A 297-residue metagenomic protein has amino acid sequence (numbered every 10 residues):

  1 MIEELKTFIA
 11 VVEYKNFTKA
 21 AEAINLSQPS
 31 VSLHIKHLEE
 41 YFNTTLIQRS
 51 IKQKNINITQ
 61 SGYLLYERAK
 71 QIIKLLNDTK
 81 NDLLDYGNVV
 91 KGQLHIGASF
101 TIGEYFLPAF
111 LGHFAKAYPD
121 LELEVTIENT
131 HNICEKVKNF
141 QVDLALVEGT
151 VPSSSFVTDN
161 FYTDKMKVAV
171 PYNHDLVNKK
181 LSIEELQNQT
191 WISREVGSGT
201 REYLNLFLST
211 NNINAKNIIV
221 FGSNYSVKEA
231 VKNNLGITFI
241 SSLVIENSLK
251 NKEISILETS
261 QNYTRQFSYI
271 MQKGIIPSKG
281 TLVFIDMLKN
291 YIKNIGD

Functional and structural regions predicted by a protein language model:
I9-S27: Short helix-boundary/capping micro-motifs
E39-I58: A short LG(V/I)-centered, amphipathic sequence patch enriched for acidic residue(s) preceding the LG motif
K91-S154, V220: Central regulatory/effector-binding core of bacterial HTH transcription factors
F106, S255-D297: A late-sequence structural motif
N129-C134, K138-V142, V147-E148, N205-I254: Hydrophobic hinge/microswitch elements
S153-N160, D164, S226-G274: Beta-alpha-beta core module
S153-W191, E195: Flexible hinge/capping segments at coil-to-helix
W191-N211, S242, P277-I285, I295: Secondary-structure junction motif
